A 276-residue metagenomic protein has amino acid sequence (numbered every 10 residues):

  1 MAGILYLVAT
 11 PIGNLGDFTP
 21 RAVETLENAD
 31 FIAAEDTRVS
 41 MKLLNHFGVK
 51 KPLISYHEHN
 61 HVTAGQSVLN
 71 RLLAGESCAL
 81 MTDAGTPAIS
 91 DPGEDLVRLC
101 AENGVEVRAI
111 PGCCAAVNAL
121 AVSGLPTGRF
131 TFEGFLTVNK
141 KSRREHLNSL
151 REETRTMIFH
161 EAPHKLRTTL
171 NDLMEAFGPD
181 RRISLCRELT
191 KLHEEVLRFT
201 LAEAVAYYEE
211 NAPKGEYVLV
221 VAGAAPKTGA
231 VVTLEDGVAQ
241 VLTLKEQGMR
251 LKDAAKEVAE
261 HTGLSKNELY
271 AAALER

Functional and structural regions predicted by a protein language model:
M1-H57: Glycine-rich, flexible N-terminal cofactor/catalytic loop recognition
A2, T156, P163-R276: A contiguous loop/helix-start segment that scaffolds small-molecule binding in enzyme catalytic cores
G3-L5, A74-A79, R155-T156: Loop/turn-to-beta-strand initiation segments
L26-I32, G104-R108, T156-M157: Short active-site oxyanion
A34, A109-G112, F159, L185: General beta-strand structural signal in soluble alpha/beta enzymes
S55-T63, L136-K140: Conserved helicase motor
P92-E94, L251: Glycine-centered tight-turn and secondary-structure capping sites
D95-E153: Class I SAM-dependent methyltransferase SAM-binding "motif I" and its flanking Rossmann-like core
